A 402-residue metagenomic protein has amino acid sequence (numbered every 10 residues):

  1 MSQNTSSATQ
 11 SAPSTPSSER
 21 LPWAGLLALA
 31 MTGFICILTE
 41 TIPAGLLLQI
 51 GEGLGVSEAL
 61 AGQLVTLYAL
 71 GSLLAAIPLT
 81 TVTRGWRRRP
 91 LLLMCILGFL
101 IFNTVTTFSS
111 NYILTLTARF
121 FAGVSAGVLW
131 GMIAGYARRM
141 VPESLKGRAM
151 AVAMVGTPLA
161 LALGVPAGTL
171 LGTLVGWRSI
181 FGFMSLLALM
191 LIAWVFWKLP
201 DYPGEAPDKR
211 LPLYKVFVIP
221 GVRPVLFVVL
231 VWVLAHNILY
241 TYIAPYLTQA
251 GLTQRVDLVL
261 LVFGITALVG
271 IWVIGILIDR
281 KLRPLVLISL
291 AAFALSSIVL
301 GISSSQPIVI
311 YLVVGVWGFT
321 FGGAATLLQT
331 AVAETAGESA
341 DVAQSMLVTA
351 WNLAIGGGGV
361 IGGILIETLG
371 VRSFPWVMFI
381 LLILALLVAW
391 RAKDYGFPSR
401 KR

Functional and structural regions predicted by a protein language model:
G25-E58, L239-A244: Extracytoplasmic
L74-I113: Conserved MFS/SLC helix-loop-helix module at the cytosolic interface between two early adjacent transmembrane helices
A75-R87, V269-L282, I366: Helix-to-loop junctions at the C-terminal end of transmembrane segments in multipass secondary transporters
G98, F102-V105, I113-F121, I308-V316: Paired small-residue
L114, P142-W197, Y246: Helix-loop-helix hairpin linking two adjacent transmembrane segments in secondary transporters
A118-T157: Cytoplasmic helix-loop-helix junction between adjacent transmembrane helices in 12-TM secondary transporters
P284-L328: C-terminal transmembrane helical hairpin of 12-TM major facilitator-type secondary transporters
T335-V371, M378: A late C-terminal transmembrane helix in Major Facilitator Superfamily
